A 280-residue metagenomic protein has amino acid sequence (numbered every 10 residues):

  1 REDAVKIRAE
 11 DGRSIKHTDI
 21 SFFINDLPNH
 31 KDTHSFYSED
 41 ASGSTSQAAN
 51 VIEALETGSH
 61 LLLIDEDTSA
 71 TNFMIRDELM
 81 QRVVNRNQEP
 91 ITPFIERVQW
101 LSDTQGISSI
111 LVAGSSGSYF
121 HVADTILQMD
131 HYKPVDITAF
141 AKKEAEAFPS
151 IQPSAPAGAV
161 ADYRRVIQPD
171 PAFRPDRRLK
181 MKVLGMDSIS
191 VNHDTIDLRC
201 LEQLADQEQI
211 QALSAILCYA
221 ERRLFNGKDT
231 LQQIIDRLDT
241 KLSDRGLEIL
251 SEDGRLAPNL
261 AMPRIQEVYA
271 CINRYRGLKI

Functional and structural regions predicted by a protein language model:
R1-S38, R76: P-loop NTPase switch/communication element
A4-R8, N50, L61-L63, I110-V112 (+1 more regions): Structured core elements
E10, T57, L101-Q105, V122 (+5 more regions): Conserved, well-folded catalytic cores of nucleic-acid-processing and energy-transducing macromolecular machines
N29-D32, M74-E78, D187-I196, L213: Short acidic (Asp/Glu) and glycine-rich catalytic loops that position anionic groups and cofactors
S42-A54: Conserved alpha-helical scaffold flanking the Walker A/P-loop in AAA+ ATPase domains
A54-V98, S102-D103, S115-K142: Conserved P-loop NTPase nucleotide-binding/switch module
T125-I210: Conserved P-loop NTPase
D197-I280: Terminal-proximal interaction/regulatory segments of ATP-powered molecular machines
